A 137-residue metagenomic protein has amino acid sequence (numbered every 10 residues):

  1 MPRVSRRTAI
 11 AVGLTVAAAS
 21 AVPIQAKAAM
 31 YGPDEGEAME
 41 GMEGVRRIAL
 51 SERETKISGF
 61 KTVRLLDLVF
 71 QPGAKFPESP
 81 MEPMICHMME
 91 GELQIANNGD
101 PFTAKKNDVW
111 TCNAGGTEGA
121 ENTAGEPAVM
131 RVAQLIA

Functional and structural regions predicted by a protein language model:
M1-A17: N-terminal secretory signal peptides and thylakoid transit peptides that target proteins across membranes
P23-E54: C-terminal segment of N-terminal export signals and the immediately downstream linker at the start of the mature
R64-P80, N113-A114: Conserved short histidine dyad/triad with adjacent acidic residue
L65-D67, I85, V109-T111, V132: Conserved hydrophobic/aromatic beta-strand scaffold that supports enzyme active sites
M81-G99: Glycine- and acidic-residue-biased ligand/ion/polar-headgroup-sensing regions
N98-G115: Short acidic-glycine-tyrosine-enriched beta hairpin
G115-A137: Ligand-binding loop in jelly-roll beta-barrel domains
